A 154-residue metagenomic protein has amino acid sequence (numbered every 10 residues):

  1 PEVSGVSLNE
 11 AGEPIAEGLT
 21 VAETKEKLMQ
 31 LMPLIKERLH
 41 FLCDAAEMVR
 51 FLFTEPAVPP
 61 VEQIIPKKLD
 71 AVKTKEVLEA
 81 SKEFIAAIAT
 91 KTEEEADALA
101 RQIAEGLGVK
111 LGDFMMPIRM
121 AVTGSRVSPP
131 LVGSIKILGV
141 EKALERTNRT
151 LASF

Functional and structural regions predicted by a protein language model:
P1-L107: Small-residue-rich helix-loop
E94-F154: Charged substrate- and nucleic-acid-binding regions of tRNA-handling and nucleotidyl-transfer enzymes, centered on
